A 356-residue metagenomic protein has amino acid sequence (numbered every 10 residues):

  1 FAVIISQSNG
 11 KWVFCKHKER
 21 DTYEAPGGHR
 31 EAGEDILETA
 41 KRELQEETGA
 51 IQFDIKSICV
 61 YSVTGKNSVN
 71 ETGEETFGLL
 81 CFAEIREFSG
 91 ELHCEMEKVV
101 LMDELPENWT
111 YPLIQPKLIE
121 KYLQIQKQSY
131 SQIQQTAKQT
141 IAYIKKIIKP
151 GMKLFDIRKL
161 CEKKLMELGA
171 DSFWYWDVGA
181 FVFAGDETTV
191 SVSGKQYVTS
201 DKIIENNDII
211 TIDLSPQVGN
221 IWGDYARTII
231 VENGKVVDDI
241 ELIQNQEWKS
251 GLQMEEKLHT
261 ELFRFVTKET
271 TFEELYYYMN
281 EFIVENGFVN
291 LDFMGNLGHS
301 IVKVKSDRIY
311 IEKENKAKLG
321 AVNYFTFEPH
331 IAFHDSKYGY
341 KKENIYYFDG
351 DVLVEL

Functional and structural regions predicted by a protein language model:
F1-V3: Acidic, metal-coordinating catalytic segment for phosphate/diphosphate chemistry, firing primarily on the Nudix
S6, L80-E84, L101, I230 (+1 more regions): Short, well-ordered beta-strand micro-motif
Q7-E46: Conserved Nudix-box catalytic region and its N-terminal flanking loop in Nudix hydrolases and closely related
N9-K11, E84-S89, E104-L105, N233-K235 (+1 more regions): Short loop segments at secondary-structure junctions
N9-W12, R20-T22, R86-F88, G185-V190: Short, charged/polar surface micro-motifs in flexible loops or helix N-caps
G28, E95-E97, Y225-I230: "Short basic amphipathic alpha-helical interaction patches in structured regions
E31-D54, Y61-Y122: Unchanged
I125-L356: Active-site neighborhoods and metal-handling regions in enzymes and metal-associated proteins
